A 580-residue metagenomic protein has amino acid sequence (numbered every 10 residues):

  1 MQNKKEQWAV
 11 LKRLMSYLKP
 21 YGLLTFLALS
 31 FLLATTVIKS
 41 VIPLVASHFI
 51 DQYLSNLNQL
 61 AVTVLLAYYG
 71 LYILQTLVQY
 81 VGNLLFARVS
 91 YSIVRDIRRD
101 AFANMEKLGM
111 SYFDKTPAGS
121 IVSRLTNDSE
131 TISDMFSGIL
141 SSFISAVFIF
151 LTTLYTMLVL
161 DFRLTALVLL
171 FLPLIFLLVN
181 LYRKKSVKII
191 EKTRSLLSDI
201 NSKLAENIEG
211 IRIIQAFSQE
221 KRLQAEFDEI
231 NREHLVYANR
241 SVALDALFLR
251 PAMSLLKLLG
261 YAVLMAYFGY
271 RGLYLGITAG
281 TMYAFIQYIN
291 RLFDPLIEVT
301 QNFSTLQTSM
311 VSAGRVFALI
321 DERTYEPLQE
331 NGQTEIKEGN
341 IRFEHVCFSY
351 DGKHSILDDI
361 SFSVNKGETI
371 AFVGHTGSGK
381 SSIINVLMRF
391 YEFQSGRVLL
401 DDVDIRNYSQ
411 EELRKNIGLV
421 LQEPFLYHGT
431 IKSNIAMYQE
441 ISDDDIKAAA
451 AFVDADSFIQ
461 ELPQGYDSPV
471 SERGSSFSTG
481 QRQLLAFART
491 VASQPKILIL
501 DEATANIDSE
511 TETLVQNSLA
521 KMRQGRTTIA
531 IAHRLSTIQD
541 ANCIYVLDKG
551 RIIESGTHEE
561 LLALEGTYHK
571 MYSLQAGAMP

Functional and structural regions predicted by a protein language model:
M1-K4, Y91, R99-S123, N127-S129 (+6 more regions): Short intracellular "coupling" helices and adjacent cytoplasmic loop segments at the cytosolic face of multi-pass
V10, L18, F86-A87, V94 (+3 more regions): Juxtamembrane loop-to-helix connectors within ABC transporter transmembrane domains
P20, M110-S111, N127-F136, L140 (+5 more regions): An intracellular "coupling" helix at the cytosolic face of ABC transporter transmembrane type-1 domains
L23-L44, V64, Y68, F86-A87 (+4 more regions): Alpha-helical segments in transporter systems
T25-V78, L85, V159-R163, L275-A279: Transmembrane helix-loop-helix hairpins at lipid-water interfaces of multipass membrane proteins, especially the type-1
L57, V64, G70, T156-L170 (+2 more regions): Helix-loop-helix
L71-S90, S137, S141-F148, L169-T193 (+5 more regions): Alpha-helical transmembrane segments of multi-pass membrane proteins
A262, L328, T334-P580: ABC-type nucleotide-binding domain
